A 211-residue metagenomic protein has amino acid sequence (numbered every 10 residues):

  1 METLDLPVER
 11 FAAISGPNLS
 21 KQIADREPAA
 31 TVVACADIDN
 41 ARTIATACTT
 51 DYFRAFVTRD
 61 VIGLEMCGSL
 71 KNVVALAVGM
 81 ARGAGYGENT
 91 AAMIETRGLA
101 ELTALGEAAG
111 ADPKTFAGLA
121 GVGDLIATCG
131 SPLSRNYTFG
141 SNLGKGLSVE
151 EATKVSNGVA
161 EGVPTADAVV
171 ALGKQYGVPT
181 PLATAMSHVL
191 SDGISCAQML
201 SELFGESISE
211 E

Functional and structural regions predicted by a protein language model:
M1-G87: Rossmann-fold dinucleotide-binding core
I44, C48, E101-G106, V169: Hydrophobic alpha-helical packing residues
A45, E95-L99, A152-T153, L200-S201: Short, well-structured alpha-helical segments that form the helix of a local strand-helix-strand
R54-V57, G87-A91, G106-F116: Short, structured loop/turn "capping" segments at alpha-beta junctions
K71, A75-R82, E107-A117, G121-E211: NAD(P)-dependent Rossmann-like dehydrogenase/reductase catalytic/cofactor-binding core
N89-A92, T96, L102: Ligand/cofactor pocket segment of small-molecule handling proteins
